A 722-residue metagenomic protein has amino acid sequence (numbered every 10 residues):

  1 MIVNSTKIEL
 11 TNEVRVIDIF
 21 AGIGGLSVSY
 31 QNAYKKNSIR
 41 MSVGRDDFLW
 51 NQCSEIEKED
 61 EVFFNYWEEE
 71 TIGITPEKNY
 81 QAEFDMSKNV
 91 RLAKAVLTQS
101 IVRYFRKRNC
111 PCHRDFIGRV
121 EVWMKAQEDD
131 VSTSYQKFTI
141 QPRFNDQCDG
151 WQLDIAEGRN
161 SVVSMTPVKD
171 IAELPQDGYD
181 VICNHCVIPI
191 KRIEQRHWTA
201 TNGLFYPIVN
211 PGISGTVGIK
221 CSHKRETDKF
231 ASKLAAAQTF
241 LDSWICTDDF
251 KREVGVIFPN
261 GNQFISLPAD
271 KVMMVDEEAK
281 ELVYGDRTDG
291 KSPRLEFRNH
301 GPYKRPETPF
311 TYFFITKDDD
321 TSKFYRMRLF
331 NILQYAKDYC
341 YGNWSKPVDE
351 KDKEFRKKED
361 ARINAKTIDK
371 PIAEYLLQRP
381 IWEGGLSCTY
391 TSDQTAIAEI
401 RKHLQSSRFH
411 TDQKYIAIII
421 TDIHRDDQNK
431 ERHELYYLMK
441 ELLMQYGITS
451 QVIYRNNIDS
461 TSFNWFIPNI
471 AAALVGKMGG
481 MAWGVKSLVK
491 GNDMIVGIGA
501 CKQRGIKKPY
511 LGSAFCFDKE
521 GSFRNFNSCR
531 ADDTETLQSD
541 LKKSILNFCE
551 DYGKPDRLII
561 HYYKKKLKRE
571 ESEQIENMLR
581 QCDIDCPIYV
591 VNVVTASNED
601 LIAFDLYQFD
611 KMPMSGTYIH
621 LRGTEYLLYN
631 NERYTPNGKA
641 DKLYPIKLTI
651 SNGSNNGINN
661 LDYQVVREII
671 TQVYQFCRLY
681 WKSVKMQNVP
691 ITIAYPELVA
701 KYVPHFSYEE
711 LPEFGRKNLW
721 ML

Functional and structural regions predicted by a protein language model:
M1-V14: RNA-binding accessory domains that recognize and position tRNA/RNA substrates
S5, V28, N32-R305, Q334-D338: Extended, Lys/Arg-rich, non-catalytic nucleic-acid recognition/anchoring regions of very large nucleic-acid-interacting
L10, R305, L488-V489: Short, flexible hinge/linker loops that cap or flank conserved catalytic cores
R15-I17, F310-F314, M494-V496: Conserved beta-strand elements of the Class I
F20-A21: Class I SAM-dependent methyltransferase "Motif I" SAM/SAH-binding loop
G25: Conserved SAM/SAH-binding loop-helix junction of Class I S-adenosyl-L-methionine-dependent methyltransferases
V28, N32-N160, P371, G385-S392 (+2 more regions): Long, contiguous domain-sized segments
R225-K229, I245-K430: Long, charge-dense tracts
